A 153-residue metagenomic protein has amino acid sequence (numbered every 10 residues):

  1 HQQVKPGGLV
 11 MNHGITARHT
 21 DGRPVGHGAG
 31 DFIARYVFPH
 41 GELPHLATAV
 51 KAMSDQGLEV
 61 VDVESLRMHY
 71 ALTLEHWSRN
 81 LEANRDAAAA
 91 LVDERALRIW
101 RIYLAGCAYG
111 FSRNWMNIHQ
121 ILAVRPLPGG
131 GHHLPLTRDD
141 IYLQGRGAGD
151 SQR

Functional and structural regions predicted by a protein language model:
H1-L9: A short glycine-rich, Lys/Arg-flanked "PGG" loop and its adjoining helix->strand segment in the class I
I15-G130, Y142: Substrate-binding/catalytic lobe of Class I Rossmann-like enzymes that use SAM or dcSAM, i.e., the mid-to-C-terminal
G129-T137: Short, well-ordered strand-loop elements centered on a beta-strand within folded domains, enriched for acidic residues
L136-R153: Short, cationic low-complexity segments
